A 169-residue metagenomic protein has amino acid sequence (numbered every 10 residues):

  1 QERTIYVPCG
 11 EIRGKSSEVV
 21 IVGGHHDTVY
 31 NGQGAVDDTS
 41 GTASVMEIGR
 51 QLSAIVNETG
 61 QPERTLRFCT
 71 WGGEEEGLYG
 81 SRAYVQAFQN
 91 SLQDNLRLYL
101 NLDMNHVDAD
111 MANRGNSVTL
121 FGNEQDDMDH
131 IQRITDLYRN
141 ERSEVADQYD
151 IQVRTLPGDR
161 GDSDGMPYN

Functional and structural regions predicted by a protein language model:
Q1-G34, E47-R50, A54-E58: Soluble metallo-hydrolase cores and metallopeptidase-like ectodomains found primarily in the secretory/periplasmic
E2-T4, I12-S16, G60-R64, N90-D94 (+1 more regions): Extracellular/periplasmic catalytic domains that process cell-envelope and extracellular macromolecules
S17, W71-N169: Metal-dependent peptidase/peptidase-like ectodomains
Y30-A43, G73, R160: Gly/Ser-rich catalytic serine loop of serine hydrolases
D38-T42, M46, L78-S81: Short alpha-helical patches at coil-to-helix transitions and adjacent helical residues in well-structured domains
L52-Y79: Short helix-loop-beta-strand segments that form the rim/entrance of peptidase-like active sites
